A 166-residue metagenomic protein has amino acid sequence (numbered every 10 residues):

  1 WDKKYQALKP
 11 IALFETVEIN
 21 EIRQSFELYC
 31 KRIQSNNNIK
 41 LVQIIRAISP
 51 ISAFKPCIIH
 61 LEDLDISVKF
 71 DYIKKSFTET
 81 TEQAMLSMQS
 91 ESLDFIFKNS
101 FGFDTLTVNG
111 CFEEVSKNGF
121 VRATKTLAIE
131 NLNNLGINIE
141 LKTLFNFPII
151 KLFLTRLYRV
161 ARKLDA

Functional and structural regions predicted by a protein language model:
W1-A166: Feature captures hydrophobic
